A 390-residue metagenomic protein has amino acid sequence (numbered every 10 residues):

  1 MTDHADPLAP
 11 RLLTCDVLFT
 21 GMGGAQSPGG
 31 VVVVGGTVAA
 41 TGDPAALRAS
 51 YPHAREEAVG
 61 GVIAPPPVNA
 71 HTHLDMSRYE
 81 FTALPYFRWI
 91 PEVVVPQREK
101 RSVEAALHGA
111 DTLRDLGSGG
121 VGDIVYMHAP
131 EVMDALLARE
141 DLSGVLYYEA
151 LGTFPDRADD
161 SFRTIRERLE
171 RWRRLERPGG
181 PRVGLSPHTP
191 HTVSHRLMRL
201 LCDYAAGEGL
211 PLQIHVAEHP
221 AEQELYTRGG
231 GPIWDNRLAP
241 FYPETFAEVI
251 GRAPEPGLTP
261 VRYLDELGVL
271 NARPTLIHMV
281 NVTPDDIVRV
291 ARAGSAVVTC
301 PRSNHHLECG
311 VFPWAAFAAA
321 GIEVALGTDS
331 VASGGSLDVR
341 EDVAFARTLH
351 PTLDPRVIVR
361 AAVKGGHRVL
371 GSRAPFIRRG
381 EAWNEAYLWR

Functional and structural regions predicted by a protein language model:
M1-S50, S372, L388: N-terminal metal-binding scaffold of metallo-dependent hydrolase/deaminase domains
A46-A64: Active-site metal-binding motif and surrounding structural segment of the metallo-beta-lactamase
V62-I63, E80-L142, R163-P178: Alpha-helical scaffold segments that flank or form the walls of functional sites
P65-S77, P211-P220: Histidine-centered catalytic micro-motifs
S77-A105, V145-Y148, P220-N271, A346: Active-site gating loops and adjacent loop-to-helix segments of metal-dependent hydrolytic enzymes
V125, S186-C202, V216, P220 (+1 more regions): Active-site glycine- and acidic-residue-rich loops that bind and position anionic ligands or nucleotide-like cofactors
E140-G144, Y204-P211, V269-A272, R289-V298 (+1 more regions): Glycine-enriched alpha-helix->loop->beta-strand junction motifs that scaffold or abut catalytic
I233, E266-L270, F312-R390: His/Asp/Glu-enriched, well-ordered alpha-helical/loop segment that forms or immediately abuts the divalent-metal
